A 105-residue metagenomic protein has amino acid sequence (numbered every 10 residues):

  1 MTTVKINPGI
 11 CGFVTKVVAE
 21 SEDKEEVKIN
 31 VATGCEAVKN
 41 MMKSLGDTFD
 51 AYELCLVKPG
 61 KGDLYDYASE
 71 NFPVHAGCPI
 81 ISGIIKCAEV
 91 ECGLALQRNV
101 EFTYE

Functional and structural regions predicted by a protein language model:
M1-V27: Short, charged/polar N-terminal "headpieces" of proteins
E22-I85, A95-L96: Active-site- and interface-proximal helix/loop "cap" or "latch" segments in soluble metabolic and energy-transducing
E101-F102: Small-residue-enriched alpha-helical segments and adjacent helix-cap loops that form tight helix-helix packing
